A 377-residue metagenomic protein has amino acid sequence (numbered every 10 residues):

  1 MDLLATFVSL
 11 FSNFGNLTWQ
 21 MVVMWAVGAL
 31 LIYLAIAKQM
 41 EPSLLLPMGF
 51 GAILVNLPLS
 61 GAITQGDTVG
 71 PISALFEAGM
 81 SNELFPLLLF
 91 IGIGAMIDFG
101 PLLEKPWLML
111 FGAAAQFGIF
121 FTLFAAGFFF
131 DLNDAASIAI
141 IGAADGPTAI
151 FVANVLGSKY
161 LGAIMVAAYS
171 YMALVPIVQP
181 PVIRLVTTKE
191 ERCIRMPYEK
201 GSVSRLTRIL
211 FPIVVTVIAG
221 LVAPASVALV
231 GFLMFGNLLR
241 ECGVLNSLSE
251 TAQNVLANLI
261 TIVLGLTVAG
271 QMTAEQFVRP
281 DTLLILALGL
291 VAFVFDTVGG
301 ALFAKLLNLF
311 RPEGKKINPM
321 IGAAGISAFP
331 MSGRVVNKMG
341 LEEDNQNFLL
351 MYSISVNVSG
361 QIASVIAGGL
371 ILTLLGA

Functional and structural regions predicted by a protein language model:
M1-G70: N-terminal alpha-helical transmembrane segments of multi-pass membrane transport and channel/translocase proteins
M1-N16, V22, P181-L210, V244-E250 (+1 more regions): Intrinsically disordered, low-complexity non-transmembrane regions of multi-pass membrane transporters
L31, L54, G79-L103, G236-L239 (+1 more regions): Hydrophobic transmembrane alpha-helices of secondary-active transporters and Na+-translocating membrane complexes
E77, S81-N82, I91-M96, F111-F117 (+4 more regions): Alpha-helical membrane segments and immediately flanking helix-loop junctions that form or couple to the substrate/ion
L102-T122, A274-A301, S353-N357: Entry/N-cap segments of selected transmembrane alpha helices and their immediately preceding amphipathic helices
K159-I177, L286-D296, I321-A324: Alpha-helical transmembrane segments
S170-V244: Membrane-embedded hairpin module used as a gating/binding unit in multi-pass transport and secretion proteins
T216-A304: Transmembrane helical segments that form the transport core of multi-pass membrane transport proteins
